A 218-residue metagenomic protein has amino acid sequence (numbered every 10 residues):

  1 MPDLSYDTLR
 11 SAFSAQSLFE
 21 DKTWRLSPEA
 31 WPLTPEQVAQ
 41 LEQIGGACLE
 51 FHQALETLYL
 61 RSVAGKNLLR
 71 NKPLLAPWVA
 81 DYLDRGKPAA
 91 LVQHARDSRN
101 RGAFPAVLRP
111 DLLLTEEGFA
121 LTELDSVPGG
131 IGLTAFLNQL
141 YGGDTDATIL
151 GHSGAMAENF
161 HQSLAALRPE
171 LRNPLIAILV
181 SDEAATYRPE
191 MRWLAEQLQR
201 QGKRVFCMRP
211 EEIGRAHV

Functional and structural regions predicted by a protein language model:
M1-H217: Preference for protein termini
